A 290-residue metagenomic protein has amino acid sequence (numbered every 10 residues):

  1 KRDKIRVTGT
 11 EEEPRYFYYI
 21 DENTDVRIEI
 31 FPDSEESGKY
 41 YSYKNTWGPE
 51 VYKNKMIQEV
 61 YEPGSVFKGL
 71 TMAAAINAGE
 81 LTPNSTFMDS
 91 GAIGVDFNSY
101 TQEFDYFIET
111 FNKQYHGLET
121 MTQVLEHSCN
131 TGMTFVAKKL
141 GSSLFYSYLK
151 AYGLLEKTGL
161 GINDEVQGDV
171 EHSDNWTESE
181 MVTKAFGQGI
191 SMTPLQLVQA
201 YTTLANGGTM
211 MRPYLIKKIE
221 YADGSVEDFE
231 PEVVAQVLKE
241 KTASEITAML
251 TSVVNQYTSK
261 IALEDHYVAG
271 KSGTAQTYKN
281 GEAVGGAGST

Functional and structural regions predicted by a protein language model:
K1-S65, L70-T290: Beta-lactam-recognizing serine transpeptidase/beta-lactamase-like catalytic domain environment
